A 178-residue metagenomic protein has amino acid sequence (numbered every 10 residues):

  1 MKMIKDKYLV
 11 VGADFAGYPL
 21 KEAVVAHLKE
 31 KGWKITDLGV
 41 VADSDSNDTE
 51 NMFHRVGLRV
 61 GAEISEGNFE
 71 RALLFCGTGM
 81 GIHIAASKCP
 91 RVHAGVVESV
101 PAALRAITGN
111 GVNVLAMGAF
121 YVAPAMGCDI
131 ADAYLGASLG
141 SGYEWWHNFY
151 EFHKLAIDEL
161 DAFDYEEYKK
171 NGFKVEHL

Functional and structural regions predicted by a protein language model:
I4-L9: Extreme N-terminal starter segment of soluble prokaryotic enzymes
V10-L20, V100-L178: C-terminal binding/interaction regions
G12, T36-G39, A72-C76: Short, conserved beta-strand edge motifs with alternating hydrophobic and charged residues
P19-E30: Short, solvent-exposed amphipathic alpha-helices that sit in or adjacent to ligand/effector-binding or catalytic
E22-A23, D48-F53, I84-S87, G127: Short, well-ordered secondary-structure micro-motifs
K34-T49: A short beta-strand-loop structural module common to alpha/beta enzyme folds
S46-E50, L74, P90-T108, A116 (+1 more regions): Active-site-adjacent loop and "lid" segments of alpha/beta metabolic enzymes
V56, V60-V97: Helix-adjacent hinge/juxtasegments
